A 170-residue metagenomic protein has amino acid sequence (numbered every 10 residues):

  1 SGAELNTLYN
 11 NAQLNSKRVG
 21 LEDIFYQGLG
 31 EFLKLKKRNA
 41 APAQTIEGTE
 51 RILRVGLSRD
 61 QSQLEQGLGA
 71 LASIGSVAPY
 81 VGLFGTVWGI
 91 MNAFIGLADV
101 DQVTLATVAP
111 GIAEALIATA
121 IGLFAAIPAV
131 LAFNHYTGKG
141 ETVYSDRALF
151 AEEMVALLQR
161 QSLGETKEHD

Functional and structural regions predicted by a protein language model:
S1-V81, N92-T104, L131-D170: Predominantly long cytosolic amphipathic alpha-helical stalk/bundle segments
S73, T86, T119: Ser/Thr-centric signal marking residues that sit in or immediately flank functional binding/regulatory motifs
V81-W88, L123: Transmembrane helix boundary and interhelical junction motifs in multipass membrane proteins
V87-I90, A129: Short hydrophobic alpha-helical segments that form membrane-spanning helices or hydrophobic packing faces of helical
D101-A115: Hydrophobic alpha-helical transmembrane segments and adjacent short intramembrane/lumenal linkers of inner/organellar
A115-A129: Hydrophobic alpha-helical transmembrane segments of polytopic membrane proteins
